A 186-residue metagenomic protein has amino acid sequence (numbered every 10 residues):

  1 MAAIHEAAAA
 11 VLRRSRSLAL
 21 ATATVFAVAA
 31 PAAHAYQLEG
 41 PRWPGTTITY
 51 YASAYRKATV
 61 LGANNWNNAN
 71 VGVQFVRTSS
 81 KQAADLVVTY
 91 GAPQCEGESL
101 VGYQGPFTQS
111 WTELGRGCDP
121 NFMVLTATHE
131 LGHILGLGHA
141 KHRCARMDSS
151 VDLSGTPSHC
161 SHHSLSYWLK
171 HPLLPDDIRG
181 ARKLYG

Functional and structural regions predicted by a protein language model:
I4-A19: Bacterial N-terminal signal peptides that target proteins for export
L12, P31-G186: Zinc-dependent metalloendopeptidases
A19-A29: Bacterial N-terminal signal peptides
